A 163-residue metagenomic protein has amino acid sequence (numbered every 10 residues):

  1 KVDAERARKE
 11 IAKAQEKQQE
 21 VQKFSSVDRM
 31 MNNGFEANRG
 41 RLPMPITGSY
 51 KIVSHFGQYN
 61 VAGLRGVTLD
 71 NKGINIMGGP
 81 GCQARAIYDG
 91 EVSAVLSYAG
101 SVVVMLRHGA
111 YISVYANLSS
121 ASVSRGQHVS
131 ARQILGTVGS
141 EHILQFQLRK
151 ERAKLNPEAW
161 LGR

Functional and structural regions predicted by a protein language model:
K1-S101, M105-R107, V114, S130 (+2 more regions): Extracytoplasmic/periplasmic cell wall- or extracellular glycan-interacting regions that localize and scaffold envelope
V95, I134-T137: Short basic/hydrophobic patches in alpha-helices and adjacent helix-turn junctions that form amphipathic surface motifs
A110-S122: Active-site region of chymotrypsin-like
A121-Q133, R152: Acidic, glycine-anchored pre-beta loop/turn
V138-F146: Active-site loop architecture of trypsin-fold serine endopeptidases
